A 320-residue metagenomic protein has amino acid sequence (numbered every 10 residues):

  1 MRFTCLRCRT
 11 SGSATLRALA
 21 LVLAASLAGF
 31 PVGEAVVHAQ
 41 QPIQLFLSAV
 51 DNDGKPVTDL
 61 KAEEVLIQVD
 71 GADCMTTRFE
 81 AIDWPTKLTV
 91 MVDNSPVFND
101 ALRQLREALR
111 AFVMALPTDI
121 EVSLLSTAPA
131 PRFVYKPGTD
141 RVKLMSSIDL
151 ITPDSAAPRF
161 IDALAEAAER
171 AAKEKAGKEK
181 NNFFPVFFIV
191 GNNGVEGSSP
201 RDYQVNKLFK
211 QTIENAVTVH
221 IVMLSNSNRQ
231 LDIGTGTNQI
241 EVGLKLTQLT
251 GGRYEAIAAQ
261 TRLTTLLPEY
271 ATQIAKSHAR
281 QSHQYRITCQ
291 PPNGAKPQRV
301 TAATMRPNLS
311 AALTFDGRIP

Functional and structural regions predicted by a protein language model:
M1-A14: N-terminal secretory signal peptides that target proteins for export/translocation
R17-P31: Bacterial N-terminal signal peptides
V36-V97, R106: Eukaryote-biased intrinsically disordered, low-complexity acidic regions enriched in Ser/Thr/Pro
Q41-I43, Q248, A259-P320: C-terminal "exit" segments of structured domains
A81-P137, F160-A167, V186-V190: Von Willebrand factor
F98-D100, R132-Y135, V195-Y203, N228-I233 (+1 more regions): Extracytoplasmic/secreted cell-surface and envelope-processing proteins
P129-A130, P137-H220, N226, E241-L244 (+1 more regions): Exposed acidic/Ser/Thr-rich ligand/metal-binding surfaces
H220-A279: Von Willebrand factor A/integrin I-like adhesion domains
